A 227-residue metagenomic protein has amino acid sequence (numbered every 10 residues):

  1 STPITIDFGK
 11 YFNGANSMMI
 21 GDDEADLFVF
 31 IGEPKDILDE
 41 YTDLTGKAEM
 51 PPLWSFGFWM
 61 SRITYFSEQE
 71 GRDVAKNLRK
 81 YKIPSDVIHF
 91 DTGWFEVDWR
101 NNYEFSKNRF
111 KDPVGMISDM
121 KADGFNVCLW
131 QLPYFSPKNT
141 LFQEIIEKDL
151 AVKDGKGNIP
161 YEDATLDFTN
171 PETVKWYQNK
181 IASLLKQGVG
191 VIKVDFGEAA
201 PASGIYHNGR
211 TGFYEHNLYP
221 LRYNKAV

Functional and structural regions predicted by a protein language model:
S1-D86, I117-D119, N126-V127: Carbohydrate-recognition beta-sandwich/jelly-roll modules in extracellular/periplasmic carbohydrate-active proteins
P84-V227: Aromatic- and carboxylate-enriched substrate-binding clefts and catalytic-loop regions of carbohydrate-active enzymes
